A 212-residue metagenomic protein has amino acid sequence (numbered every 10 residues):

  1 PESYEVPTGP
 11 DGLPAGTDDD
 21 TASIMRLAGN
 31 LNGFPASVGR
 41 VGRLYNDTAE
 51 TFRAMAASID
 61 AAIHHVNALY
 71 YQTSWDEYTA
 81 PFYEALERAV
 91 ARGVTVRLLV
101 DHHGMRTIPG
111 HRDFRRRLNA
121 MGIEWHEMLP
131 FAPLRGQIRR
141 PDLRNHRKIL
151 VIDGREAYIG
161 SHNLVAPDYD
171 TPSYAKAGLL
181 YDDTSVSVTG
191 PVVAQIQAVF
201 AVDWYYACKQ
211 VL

Functional and structural regions predicted by a protein language model:
P1-L212: N-terminal localization/anchoring segments of enzymes in phospholipid and broader phosphate metabolism
